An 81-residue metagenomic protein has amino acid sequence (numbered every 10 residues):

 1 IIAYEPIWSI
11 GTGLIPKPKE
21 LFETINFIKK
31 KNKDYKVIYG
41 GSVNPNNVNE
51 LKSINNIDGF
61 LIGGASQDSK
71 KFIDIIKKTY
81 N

Functional and structural regions predicted by a protein language model:
I1-D34, I38: Active-site rim beta-loop-alpha module in soluble metabolic enzymes
E5, L51, G63: Conserved, mostly hydrophobic/aromatic
W8-L14, S42, N56-I75: Glycine-rich phosphate-binding active-site loops on the catalytic face of alpha/beta enzymes
K17-I25, K52-L61: Short, electropositive alpha-helical surface patch
I28, L51, F72-I75: Hydrophobic packing residues within well-ordered alpha-helices of enzyme cores
K30-D34, N55-N56, N81: Short helix-capping segments at alpha-helix termini
I76-Y80: Short, hydrophobic alpha-helical segments
